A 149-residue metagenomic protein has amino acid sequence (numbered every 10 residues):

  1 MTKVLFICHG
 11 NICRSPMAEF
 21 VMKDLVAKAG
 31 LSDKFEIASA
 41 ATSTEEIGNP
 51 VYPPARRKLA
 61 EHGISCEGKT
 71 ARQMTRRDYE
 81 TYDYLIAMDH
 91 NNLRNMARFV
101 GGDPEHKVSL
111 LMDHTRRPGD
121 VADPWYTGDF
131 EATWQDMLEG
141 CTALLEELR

Functional and structural regions predicted by a protein language model:
M1-T81, E146-R149: Conserved active-site segments centered on acidic
S15, D89-H90: Helix N-cap/beta->alpha junction signal
Y84, H90-R149: Phosphate-binding/catalytic loops
